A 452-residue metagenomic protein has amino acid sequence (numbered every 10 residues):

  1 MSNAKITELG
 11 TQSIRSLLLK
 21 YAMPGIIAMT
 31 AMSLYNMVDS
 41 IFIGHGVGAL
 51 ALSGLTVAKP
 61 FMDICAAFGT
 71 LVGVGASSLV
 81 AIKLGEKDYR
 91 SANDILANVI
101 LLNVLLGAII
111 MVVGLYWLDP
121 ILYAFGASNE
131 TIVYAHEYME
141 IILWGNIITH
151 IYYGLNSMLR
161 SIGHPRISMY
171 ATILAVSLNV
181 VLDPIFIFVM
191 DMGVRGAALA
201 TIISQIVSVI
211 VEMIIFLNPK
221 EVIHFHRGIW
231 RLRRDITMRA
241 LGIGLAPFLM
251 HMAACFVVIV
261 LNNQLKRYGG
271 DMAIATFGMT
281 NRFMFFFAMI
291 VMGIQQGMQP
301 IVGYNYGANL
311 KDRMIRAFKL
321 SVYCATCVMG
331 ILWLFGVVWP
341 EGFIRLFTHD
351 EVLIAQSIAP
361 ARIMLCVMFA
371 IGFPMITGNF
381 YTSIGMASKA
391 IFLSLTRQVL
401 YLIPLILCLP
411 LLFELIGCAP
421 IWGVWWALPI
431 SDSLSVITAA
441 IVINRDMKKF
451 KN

Functional and structural regions predicted by a protein language model:
M1-A22, V80-I147, D191-L245, V302-V367 (+1 more regions): Short alpha-helical transmembrane segments in multi-pass integral membrane proteins
L9-V47, P60-G75, L79, K83 (+6 more regions): N-terminal transmembrane alpha-helices
K20-D39, I141, A175, S204-S208 (+4 more regions): Transmembrane helical elements of multi-pass membrane transporters/channels
L34-S53, L122-N129, I185-M192, C255-R282 (+3 more regions): Helix-terminus/linker motif at the lipid-water interface of multi-pass membrane proteins
A49-P60, M139, A198, D271-F286 (+2 more regions): Small-residue hotspots at the loop-to-helix junctions and early N-terminal turns of transmembrane alpha-helices
L52-V112, T149-S168, T276-P340, I371-A390: Small-residue-rich hydrophobic transmembrane alpha-helices
I64-A67, N179-P184, V209-M213, F285-M289 (+4 more regions): Hydrophobic transmembrane alpha-helices of multi-pass small-molecule transporters
I142-R160, S168-V176, A197-I210, V291-Q295 (+3 more regions): Short runs within selected transmembrane alpha-helices of multi-pass transporters and secretion channels
